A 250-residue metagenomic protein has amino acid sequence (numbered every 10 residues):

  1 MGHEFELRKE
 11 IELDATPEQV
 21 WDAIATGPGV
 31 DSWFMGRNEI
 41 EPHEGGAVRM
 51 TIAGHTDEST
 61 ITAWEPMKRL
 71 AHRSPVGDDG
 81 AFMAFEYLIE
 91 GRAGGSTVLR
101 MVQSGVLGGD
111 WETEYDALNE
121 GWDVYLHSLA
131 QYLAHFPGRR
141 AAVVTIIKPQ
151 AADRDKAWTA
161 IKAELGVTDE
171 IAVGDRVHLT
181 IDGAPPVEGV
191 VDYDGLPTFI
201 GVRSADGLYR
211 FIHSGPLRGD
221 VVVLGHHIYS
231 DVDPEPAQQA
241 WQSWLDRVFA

Functional and structural regions predicted by a protein language model:
M1-E4, F249-A250: Actinobacteria-biased recognition of intrinsically disordered, low-complexity terminal regions
G2, R8, G27-T60, E65-R69 (+1 more regions): Short beta-edge strand/loop motif at the mouth of beta-sheet-based domains
E6, E10, T16-G109: Ordered, small/hydrophobic-rich secondary-structure cores
L13-A15, I147-A152, H226: Short beta-strand-to-loop capping motifs
A15-E18, P28, D116-E120, V124 (+1 more regions): A generic structural signal for alpha-helix starts
V20-W21, R154-T159, V232-Q239: Short, conserved charged micro-motifs
R73-N119, D192-A250: Beta-strand/loop substructures that line and gate deep hydrophobic ligand-binding cavities in soluble
G105-A163: Surface-exposed beta-loop interaction hotspot
